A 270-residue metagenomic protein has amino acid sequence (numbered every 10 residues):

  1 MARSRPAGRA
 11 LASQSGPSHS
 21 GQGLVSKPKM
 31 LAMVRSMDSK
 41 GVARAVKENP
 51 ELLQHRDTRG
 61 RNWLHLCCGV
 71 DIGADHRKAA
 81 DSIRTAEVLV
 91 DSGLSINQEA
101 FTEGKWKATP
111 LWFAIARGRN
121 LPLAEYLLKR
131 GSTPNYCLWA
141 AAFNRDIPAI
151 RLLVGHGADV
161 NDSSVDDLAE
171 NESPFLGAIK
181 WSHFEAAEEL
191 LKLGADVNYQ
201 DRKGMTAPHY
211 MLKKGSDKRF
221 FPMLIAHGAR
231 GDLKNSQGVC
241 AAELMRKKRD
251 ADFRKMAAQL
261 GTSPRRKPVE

Functional and structural regions predicted by a protein language model:
A2-G8, Q14-G16, G21-K29, H156 (+3 more regions): Ankyrin-repeat-protein effector appendages
G16-L66: N-terminal segments that cap or nucleate solenoid repeat domains
G23-M30, R56-G73, E99-F113, T133-A140 (+3 more regions): Ankyrin-repeat boundary/"N-cap" motif
A32-M37, L66-S82, F113-N120, A140-D146 (+3 more regions): Ankyrin repeat A-helix N-terminal signature
S39-V46, D75-D91, G118-L128, D146-G155 (+3 more regions): Ankyrin repeat structural motif
L52-L53, I96, P134, V160 (+2 more regions): Ankyrin-repeat inter-repeat connecting loop/turn
A140-R145, G155-K192, D196-R202: Eukaryotic tandem repeat interaction scaffolds
F184-E185, K192-V239: Ankyrin-repeat and related helical/solenoid repeat scaffolds used for protein-protein interactions
